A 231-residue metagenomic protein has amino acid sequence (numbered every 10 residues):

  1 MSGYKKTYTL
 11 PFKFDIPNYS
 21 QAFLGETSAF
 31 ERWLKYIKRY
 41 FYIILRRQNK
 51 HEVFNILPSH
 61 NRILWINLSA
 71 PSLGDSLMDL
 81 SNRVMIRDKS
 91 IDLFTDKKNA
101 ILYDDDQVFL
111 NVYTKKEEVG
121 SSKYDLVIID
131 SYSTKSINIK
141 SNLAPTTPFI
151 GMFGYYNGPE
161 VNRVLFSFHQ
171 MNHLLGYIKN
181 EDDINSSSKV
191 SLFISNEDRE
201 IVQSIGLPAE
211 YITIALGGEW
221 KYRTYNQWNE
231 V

Functional and structural regions predicted by a protein language model:
S2-V231: Catalytic machinery of carbohydrate-active enzymes, primarily nucleotide-sugar-dependent glycosyltransferases
